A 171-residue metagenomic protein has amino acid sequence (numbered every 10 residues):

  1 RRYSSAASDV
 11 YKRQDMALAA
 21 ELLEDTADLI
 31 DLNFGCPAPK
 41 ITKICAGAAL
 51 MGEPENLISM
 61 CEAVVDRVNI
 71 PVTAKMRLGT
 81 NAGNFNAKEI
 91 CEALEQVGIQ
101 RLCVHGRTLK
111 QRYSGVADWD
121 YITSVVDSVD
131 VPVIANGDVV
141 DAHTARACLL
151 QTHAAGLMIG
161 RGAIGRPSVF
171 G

Functional and structural regions predicted by a protein language model:
R1-A7, Y11: Single conserved hydrophobic/aromatic residue that forms the stacking wall/gate of nucleotide- or nucleobase-binding
S8, F34, G106, G160-R161: Short secondary-structure boundary segments
D9, M76-A82, V131-R146, R161-A163: Glycine-rich beta-to-alpha transition loops that act as phosphate-gripper elements at the mouths of alpha/beta enzyme
Q14-D25, G83-E92, V139-I159, R166-S168: Catalytic cores of alpha/beta
A17-A46, E55-V131: Alpha/beta enzyme core
M51: Aromatic- and acidic-residue-enriched carbohydrate-binding clefts of CAZyme catalytic domains
G106-S114, A145, R161-G171: Flexible glycine/acidic-rich beta-alpha junction loops that bind and position SAM and/or redox cofactors in anaerobic
D120-T123, D127, H143-R146, P167-G171: Internal, well-ordered alpha-helical scaffold/interface segments that support domain packing or protein-protein contacts
